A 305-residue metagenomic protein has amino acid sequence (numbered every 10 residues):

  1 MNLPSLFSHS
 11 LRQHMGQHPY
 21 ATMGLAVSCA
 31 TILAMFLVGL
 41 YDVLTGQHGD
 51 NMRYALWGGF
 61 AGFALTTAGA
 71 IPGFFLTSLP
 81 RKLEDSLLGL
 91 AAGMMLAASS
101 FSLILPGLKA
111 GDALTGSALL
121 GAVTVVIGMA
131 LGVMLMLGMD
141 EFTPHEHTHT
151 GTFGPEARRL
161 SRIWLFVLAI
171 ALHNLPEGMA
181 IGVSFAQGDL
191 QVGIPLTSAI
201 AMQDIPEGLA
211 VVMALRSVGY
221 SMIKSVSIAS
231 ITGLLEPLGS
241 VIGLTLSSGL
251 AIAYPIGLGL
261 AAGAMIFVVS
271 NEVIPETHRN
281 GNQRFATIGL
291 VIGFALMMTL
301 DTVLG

Functional and structural regions predicted by a protein language model:
M1-G305: Intrinsically disordered, metal-sensing/regulatory segments
